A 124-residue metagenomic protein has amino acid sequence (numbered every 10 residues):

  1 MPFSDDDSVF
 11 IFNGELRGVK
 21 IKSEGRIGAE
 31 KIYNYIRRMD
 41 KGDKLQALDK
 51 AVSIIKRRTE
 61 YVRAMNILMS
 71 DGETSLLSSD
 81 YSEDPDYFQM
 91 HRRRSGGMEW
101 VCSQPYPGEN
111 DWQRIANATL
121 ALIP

Functional and structural regions predicted by a protein language model:
M1-P124: Conserved short alpha-helical segments that host acidic/polar catalytic motifs at enzyme active sites
